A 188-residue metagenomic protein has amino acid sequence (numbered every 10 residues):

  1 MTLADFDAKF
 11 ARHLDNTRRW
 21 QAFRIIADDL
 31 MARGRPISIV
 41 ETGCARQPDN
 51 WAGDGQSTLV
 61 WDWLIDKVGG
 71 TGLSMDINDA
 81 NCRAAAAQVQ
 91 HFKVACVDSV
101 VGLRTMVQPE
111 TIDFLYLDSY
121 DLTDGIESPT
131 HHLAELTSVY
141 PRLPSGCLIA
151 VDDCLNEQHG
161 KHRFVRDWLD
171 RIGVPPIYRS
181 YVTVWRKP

Functional and structural regions predicted by a protein language model:
M1-P188: A short alpha-helical cap/connector motif
